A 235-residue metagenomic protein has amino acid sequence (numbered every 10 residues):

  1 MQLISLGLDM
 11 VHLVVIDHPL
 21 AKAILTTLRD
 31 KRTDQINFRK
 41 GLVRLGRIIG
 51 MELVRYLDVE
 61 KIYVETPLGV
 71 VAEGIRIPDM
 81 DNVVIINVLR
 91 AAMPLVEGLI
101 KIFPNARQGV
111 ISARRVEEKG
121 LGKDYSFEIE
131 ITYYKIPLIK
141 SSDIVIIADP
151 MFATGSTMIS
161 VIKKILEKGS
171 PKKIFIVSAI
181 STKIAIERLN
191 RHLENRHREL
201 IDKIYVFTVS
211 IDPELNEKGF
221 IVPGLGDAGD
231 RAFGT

Functional and structural regions predicted by a protein language model:
M1-T235: PRPP-associated nucleotide enzymes
